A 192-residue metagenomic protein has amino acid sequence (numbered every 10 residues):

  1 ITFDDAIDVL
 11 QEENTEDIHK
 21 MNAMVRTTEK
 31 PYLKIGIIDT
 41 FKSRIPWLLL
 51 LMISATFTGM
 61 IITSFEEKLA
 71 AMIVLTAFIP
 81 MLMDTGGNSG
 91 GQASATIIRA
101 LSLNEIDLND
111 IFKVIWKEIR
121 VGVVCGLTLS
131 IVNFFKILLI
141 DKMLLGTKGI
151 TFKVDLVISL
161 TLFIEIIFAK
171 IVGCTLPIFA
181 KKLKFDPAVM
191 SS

Functional and structural regions predicted by a protein language model:
I1-I79: Cytosolic regulatory modules rich in charged/polar residues
V25-E29, T96-E105: Helix-loop junctions at the membrane interface of multi-pass solute transporters
W47-A55, F78, L82, G86 (+7 more regions): Alpha-helical transmembrane segments in multi-pass membrane proteins
S64-F78, L145-V157, F185-A188: Membrane-water interface of transmembrane alpha-helices in multipass transporters/channels
A77-P80, G91-S102, P177-K181, S192: Re-entrant/interfacial helical elements at transmembrane boundaries that shape and gate the permeation pathway
A100-D110, K182-A188: Juxtamembrane helix-boundary/capping and inter-helix hinge elements in multi-pass membrane proteins
D107-R120: Membrane-interface alpha-helices at helix entry/exit sites of multi-pass transporters
F168-S192: Hydrophobic alpha-helical transmembrane segments of membrane transport and translocation systems, primarily multi-pass
